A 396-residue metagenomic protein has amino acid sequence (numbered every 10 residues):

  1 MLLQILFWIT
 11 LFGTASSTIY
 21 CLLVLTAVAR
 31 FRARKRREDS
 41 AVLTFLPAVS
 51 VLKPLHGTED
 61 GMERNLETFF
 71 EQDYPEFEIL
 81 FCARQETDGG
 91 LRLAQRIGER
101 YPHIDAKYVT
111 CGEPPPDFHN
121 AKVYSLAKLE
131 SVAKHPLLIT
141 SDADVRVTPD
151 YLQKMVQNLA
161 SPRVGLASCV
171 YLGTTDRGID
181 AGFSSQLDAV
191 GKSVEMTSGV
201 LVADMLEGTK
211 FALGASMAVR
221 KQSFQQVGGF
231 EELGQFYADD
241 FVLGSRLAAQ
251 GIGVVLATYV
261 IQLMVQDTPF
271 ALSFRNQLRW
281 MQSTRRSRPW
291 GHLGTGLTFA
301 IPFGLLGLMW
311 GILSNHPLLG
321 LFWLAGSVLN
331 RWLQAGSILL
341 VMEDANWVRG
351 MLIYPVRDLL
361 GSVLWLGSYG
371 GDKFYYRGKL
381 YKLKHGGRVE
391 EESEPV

Functional and structural regions predicted by a protein language model:
M1-L43, A189, A335: N-terminal membrane-anchoring/stem segments of glycan-assembly enzymes
A15, T26-R30, A41, T295-K373: Membrane-embedded multi-pass helical conduit in multi-pass membrane proteins, especially envelope-biosynthetic
P47-S50, E78, V242: Cell-envelope/extracellular polymer assembly enzymes that use nucleotide-activated donors
A48-T58, N65, Q72, C82: A conserved hydrophobic helix/loop-capping motif in glycosyltransferases and polysaccharide synthases
L66-P115: Acidic donor-binding segment of Leloir-type glycosyltransferases
G89, D142-N158: Acidic donor-binding/catalytic loop of UDP-sugar-dependent glycosyltransferases, especially processive GT2
G98-S131, H135, V156-V227, E231 (+4 more regions): Long helical/loop segments within the catalytic core of UDP-sugar-dependent glycosyltransferases, especially the large
E232-Q235, F241-L263: Catalytic donor-sugar/metal-binding loop of nucleotide-sugar-dependent glycosyltransferases
